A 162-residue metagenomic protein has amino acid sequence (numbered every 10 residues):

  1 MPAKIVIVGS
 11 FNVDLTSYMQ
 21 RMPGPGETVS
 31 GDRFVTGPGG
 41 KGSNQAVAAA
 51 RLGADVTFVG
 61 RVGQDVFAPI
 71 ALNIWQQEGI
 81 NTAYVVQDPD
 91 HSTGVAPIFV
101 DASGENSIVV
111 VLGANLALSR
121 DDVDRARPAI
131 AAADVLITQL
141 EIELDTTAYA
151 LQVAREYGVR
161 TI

Functional and structural regions predicted by a protein language model:
M1-F11, R61, N73-Q87, H91 (+1 more regions): Ribokinase/PfkB-type carbohydrate-kinase core domain
M1-R61, V66-I70, Q76-I80, V159: Glycine-rich phosphate/adenosyl-contacting loop at the front of the ribokinase-like
Q45, T93-A96: Residue-level marker for the onset of beta-strands and adjacent loop->beta junctions in well-ordered domains
L52, H91-G94: Short, basic and Ser/Thr-rich N-terminal targeting/leader segments
